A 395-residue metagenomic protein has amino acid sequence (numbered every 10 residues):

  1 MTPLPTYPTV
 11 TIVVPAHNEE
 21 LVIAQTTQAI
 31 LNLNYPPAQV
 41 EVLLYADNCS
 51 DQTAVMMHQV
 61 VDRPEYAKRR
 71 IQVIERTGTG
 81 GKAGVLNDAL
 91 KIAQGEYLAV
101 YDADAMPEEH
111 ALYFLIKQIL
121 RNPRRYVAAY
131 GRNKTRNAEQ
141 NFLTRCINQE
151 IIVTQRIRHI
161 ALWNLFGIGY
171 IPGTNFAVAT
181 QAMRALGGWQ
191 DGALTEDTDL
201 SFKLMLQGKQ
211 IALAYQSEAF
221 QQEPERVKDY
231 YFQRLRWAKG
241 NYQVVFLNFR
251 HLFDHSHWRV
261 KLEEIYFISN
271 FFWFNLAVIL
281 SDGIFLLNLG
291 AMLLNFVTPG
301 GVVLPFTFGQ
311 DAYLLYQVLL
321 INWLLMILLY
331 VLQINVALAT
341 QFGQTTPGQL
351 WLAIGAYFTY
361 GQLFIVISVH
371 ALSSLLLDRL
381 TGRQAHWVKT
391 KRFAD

Functional and structural regions predicted by a protein language model:
M1-P5, R250-E264, M292-D395: Juxtamembrane C-terminal module of membrane proteins
M1-Q39: N-terminal signal-anchor transmembrane helix
P8-T11, E41, R184, D199: Cell-envelope/extracellular polymer assembly enzymes that use nucleotide-activated donors
L31-E75: Acidic donor-binding segment of Leloir-type glycosyltransferases
V61-K68, I74-K91, G95-E96, E109-L194 (+1 more regions): Long helical/loop segments within the catalytic core of UDP-sugar-dependent glycosyltransferases, especially the large
E150-I152, D229-L252, L328-V331, H370-L372: Catalytic core of nucleotide-sugar-dependent glycosyltransferases
S201-F220: Catalytic donor-sugar/metal-binding loop of nucleotide-sugar-dependent glycosyltransferases
